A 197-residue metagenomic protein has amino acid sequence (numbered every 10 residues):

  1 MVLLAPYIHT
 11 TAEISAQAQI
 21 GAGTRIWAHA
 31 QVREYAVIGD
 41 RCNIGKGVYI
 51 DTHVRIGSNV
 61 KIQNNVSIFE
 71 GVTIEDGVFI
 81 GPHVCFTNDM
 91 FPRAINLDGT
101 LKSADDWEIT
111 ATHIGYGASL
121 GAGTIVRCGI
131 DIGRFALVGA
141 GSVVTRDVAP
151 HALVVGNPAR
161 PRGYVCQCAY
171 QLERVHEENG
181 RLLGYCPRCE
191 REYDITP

Functional and structural regions predicted by a protein language model:
V2-L4, T10, A18, I26-D131 (+2 more regions): Flexible, glycine/small-residue-enriched loop-and-beta-strand segment within the central core of proteins
R134-L137, V143: Internal alpha/beta core interface subdomains
V148: Glycine/proline-rich active-site loop of Rossmann-fold NAD(P)-dependent oxidoreductases
P161-Y164, G184: Cys/His-enriched microdomains
C166, C186-C189: Short cysteine-rich clusters marking metal-coordination/redox-active sites
R174-V175, E192-P197: Short, non-ligating residues that shape and space the ligands of small metal-coordination modules and catalytic
V175-L183: Short linker/helix segments within small regulatory modules
